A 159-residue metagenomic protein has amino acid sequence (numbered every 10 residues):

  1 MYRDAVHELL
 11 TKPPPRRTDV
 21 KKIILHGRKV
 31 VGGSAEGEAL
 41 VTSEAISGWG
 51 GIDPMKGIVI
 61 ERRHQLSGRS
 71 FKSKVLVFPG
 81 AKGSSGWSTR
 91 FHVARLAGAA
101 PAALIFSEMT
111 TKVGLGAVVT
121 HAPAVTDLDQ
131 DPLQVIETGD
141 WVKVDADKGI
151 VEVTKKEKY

Functional and structural regions predicted by a protein language model:
M1-T18: N-terminal amphipathic/basic-hydrophobic helices that include classical n-h-c signal peptides and signal-anchor
L9, D19-E152: Feature captures the catalytic cores and cofactor-binding loops of soluble hydro-lyases/lyases that act on carboxylate
E152-K158: Short beta-strand-to-coil "C-cap" segments at the C-terminal boundary of structured domains/repeats, marking
